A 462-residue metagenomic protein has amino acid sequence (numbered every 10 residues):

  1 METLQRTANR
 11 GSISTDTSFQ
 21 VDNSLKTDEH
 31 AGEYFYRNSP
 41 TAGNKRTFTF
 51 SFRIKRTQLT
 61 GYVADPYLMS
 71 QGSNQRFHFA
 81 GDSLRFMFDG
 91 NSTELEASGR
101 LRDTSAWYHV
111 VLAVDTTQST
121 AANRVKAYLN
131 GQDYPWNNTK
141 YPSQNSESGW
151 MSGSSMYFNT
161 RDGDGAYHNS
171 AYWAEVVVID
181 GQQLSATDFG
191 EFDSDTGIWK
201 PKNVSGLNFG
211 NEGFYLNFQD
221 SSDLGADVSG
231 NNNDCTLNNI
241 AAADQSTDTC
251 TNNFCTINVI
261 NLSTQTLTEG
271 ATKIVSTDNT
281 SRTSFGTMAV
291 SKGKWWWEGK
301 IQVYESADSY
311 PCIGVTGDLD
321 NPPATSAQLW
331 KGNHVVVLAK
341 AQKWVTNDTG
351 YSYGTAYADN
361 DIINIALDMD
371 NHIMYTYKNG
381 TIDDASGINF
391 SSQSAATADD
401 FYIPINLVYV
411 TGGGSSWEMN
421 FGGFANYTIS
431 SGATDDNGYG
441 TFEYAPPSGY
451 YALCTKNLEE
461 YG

Functional and structural regions predicted by a protein language model:
M1-N23, H30-A31, S119-A121, P135-Y141 (+6 more regions): Extended recognition patches within non-cytosolic domains
M1-R46, S83-R85, G90-S92, S152-S154 (+1 more regions): Low-complexity, glycine/proline/serine-rich flexible segments
T3-E29, S51-T60, Q75-S146, V345-Y353 (+1 more regions): Extracellular glycan-interaction surfaces
E29-F48, E94-R102, D162-G165, K200-G206 (+2 more regions): Short surface loop/edge beta-strand patches of beta-sandwich-type extracellular domains that form ligand-contact sites
A31-R85, Q118-A121, Q182-T187, V290-K292 (+2 more regions): Extracellular glycan-recognition modules
F50-Q58, V110-L112, F158, S170-V178 (+6 more regions): Short hydrophobic/aromatic patches on beta-strands that form ligand-binding or substrate-lining surfaces
D89, C312-I362: Glycine-aromatic-enriched beta-strand/loop faces of beta-sandwich-type recognition domains, especially lectin-like
T93, S148-W173, V408-T411: Extracellular glycan-interaction patches encoded by glycine-rich segments
